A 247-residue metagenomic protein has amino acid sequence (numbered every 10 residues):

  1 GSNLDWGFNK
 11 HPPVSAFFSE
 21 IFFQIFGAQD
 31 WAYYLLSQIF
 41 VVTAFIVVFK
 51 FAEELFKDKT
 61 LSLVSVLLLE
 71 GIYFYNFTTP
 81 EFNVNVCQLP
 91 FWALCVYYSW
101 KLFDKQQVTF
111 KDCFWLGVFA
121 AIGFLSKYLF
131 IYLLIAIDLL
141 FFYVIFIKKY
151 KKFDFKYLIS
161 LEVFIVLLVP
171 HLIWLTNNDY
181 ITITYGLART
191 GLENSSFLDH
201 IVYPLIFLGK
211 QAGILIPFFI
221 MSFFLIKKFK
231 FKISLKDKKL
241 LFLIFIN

Functional and structural regions predicted by a protein language model:
N3, D112-Y128, L139, F164-V166: Membrane-interface alpha helices of multi-pass inner-membrane proteins
W6-S19, G27-A32, D179: Extracytoplasmic catalytic/substrate-binding loops of multi-pass membrane glycan-assembly enzymes
L35-F56, A93-L94, Y98: Transmembrane-helix motifs of polytopic, lipid-linked glycan transferases
E53-F56, C95-W115, L225-F229: Membrane-interface transmembrane helices that cradle and orient dolichyl/undecaprenyl
S62-Y73, A120, F124: Short helix- or helix-capping micro-motifs that position conserved polar/aromatic residues at function-defining sites
F77-Q88: Short acidic/glycine- and proline-prone juxtamembrane loop motifs at membrane-interface regions of multi-pass membrane
I122, L134-L235: Transmembrane-lumen/periplasm boundary regions of multi-pass, lipid-linked membrane glycan transferases
K232-N247: Transmembrane alpha-helix segments characteristic of polytopic inner-membrane glycan-assembly/cell-envelope
